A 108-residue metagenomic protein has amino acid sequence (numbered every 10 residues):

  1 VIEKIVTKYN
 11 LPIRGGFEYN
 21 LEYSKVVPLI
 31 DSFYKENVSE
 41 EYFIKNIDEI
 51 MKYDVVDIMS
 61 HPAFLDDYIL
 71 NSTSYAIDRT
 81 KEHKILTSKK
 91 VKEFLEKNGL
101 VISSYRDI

Functional and structural regions predicted by a protein language model:
E3-I108: Terminal accessory/targeting
